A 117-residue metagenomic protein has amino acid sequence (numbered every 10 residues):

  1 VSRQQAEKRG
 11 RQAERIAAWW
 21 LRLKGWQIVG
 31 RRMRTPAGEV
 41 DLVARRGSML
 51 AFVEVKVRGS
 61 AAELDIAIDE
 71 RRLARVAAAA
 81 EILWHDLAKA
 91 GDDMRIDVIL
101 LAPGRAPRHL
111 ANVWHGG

Functional and structural regions predicted by a protein language model:
V1-R31: Acidic-basic catalytic patches of nuclease active cores, encompassing PD-(D/E)XK and other metal-cofactor nuclease
L23-L50: Active-site metal-binding core of divalent-cation-utilizing nuclease and nuclease-like domains
M33, K56, V113-W114: Residues forming the ATP-binding cleft of Hanks-type serine/threonine protein kinase domains
A37, L50-F52, D93, P107: Structural motif
V40-E63, I68, V76: Conserved catalytic cores of phosphodiester-cleaving nucleases, focusing on short active-site segments
A67-L87: Short, charged, amphipathic alpha-helix that recurs within catalytic cores of restriction-modification and other
D86-G117: Domain-level recognition of nuclease-like catalytic cores that cleave nucleotide substrates
